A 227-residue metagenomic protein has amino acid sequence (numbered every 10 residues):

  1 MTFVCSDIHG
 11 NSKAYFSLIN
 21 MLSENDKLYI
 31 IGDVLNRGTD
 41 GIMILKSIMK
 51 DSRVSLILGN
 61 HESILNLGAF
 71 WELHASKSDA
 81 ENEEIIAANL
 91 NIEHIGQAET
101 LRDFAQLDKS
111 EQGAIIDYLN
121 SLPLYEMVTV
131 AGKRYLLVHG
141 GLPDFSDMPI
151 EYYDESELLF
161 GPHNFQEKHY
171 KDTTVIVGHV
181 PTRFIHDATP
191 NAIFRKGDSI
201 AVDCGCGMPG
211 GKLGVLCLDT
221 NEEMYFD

Functional and structural regions predicted by a protein language model:
M1-S47, D51: N-terminal active-site segment of His-dependent metallophosphoesterases
V4, L28-I30, L56-I57, L136 (+2 more regions): Residue-level marker for buried hydrophobic side chains located in beta-strands that build the well-ordered beta-sheet
S6-I8, G32-L35, D40, N60-E62 (+3 more regions): Active-site metal-binding loops of divalent metal-dependent hydrolases
F16-S17, I42-M43, A69-F70, P149-I150 (+2 more regions): Short amphipathic alpha-helical segments
G41-E126: Active-site neighborhood of divalent metal-dependent phosphoester bond hydrolases
L65-L67, P209-L216: Short, charged, surface-exposed secondary-structure boundary motifs
N91-A201, G205-G211, E222-F226: Acidic, His/Gly-enriched loop-helix segments that form or flank divalent-metal centers in metallo-dependent hydrolases
